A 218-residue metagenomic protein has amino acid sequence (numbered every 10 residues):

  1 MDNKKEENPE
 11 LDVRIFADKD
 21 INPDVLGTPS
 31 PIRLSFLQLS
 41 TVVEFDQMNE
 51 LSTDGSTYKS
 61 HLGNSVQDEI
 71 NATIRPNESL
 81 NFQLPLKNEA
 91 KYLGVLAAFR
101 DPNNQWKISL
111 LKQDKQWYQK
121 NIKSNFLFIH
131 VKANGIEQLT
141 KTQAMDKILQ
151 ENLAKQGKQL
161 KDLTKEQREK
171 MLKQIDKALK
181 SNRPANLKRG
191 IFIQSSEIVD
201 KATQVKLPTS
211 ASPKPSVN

Functional and structural regions predicted by a protein language model:
M1-E10: Bacterial Sec signal peptide processing site at the extreme N-terminus
L11, I32, L93: Residue-level detector of short, conserved catalytic/binding motifs and their immediate flanks
V13-V25: Short amphipathic, basic-aromatic surface patches that mediate peripheral association with negatively charged
P23-G27, Q83-P85: Short histidine-centered beta-strand/loop micro-motifs that create catalytic or ligand/metal-coordination sites
D24-L26, D46, W106-K107, K141-T142: Short conserved micro-motifs at the rims of enzyme active sites and ligand-binding pockets
L26-S35: Short coil-to-beta strand junction motifs in C2/discoidin
S40-Q105: Structured domain cores in non-transmembrane regions
I108-N218: Glycine-rich, aromatic-bearing surface loops/beta-hairpins
